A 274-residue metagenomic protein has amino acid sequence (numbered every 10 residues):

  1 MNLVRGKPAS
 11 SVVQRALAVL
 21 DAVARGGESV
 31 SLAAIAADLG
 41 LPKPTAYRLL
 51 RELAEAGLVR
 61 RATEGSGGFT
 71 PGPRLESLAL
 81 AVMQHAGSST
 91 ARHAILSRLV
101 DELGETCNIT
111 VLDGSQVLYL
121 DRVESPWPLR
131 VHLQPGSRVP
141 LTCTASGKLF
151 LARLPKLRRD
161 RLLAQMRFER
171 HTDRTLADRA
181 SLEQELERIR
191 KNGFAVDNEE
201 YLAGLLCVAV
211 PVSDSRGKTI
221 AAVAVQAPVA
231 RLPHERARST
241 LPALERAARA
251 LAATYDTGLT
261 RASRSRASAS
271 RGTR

Functional and structural regions predicted by a protein language model:
M1-T90, R249-T257, G272: N-terminal helix-turn-helix
R15, R92-I95, T240-A247: Hydrophobic alpha-helical membrane-association signature
G65-S66, T70-M166: Amphipathic alpha-helical effector-binding/dimerization core of metabolite-sensing transcriptional regulators
H171-T172, A203: Intrinsically disordered, low-complexity polar/acidic regions
A177-A248: Extended hydrophobic
T257-R274: Short, highly charged C-terminal tails/helix-capping segments
